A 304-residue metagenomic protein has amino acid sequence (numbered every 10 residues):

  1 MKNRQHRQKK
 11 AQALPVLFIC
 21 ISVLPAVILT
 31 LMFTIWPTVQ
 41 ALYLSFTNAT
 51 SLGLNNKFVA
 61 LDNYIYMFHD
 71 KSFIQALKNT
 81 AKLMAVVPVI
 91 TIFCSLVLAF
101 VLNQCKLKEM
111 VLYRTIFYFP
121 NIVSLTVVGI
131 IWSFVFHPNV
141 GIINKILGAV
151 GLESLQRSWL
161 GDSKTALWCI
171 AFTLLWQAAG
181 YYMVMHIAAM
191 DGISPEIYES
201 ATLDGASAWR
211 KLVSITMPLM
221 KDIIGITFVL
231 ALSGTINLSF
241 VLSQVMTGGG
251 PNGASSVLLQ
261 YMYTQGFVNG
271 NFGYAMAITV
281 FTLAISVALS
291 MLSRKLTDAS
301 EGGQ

Functional and structural regions predicted by a protein language model:
M1-A13: Short, Lys/Arg-rich, polar N-terminal cytosolic tail immediately upstream of the first transmembrane signal-anchor
A11-Q304: A structural signal for multi-pass alpha-helical bundles of membrane permease subunits that mediate small-molecule
